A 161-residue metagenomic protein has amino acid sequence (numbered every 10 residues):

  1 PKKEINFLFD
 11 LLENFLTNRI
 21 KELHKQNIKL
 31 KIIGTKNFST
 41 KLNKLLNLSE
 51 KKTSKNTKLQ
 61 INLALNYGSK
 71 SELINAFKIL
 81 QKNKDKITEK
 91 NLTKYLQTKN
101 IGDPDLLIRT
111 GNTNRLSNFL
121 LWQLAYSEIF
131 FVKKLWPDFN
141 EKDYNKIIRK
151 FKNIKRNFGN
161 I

Functional and structural regions predicted by a protein language model:
P1-I161: Flexible, compositionally biased loop and terminal segments
